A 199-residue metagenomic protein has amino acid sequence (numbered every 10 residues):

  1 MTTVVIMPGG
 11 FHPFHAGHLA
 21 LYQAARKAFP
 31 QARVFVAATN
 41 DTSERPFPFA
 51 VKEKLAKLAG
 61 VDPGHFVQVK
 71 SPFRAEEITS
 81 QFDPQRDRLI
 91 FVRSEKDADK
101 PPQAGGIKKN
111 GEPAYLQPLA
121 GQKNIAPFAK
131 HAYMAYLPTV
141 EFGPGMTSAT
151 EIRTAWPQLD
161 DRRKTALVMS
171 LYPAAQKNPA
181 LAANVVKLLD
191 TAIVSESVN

Functional and structural regions predicted by a protein language model:
M1-N199: Nucleotidyltransferase catalytic core that binds NTPs
